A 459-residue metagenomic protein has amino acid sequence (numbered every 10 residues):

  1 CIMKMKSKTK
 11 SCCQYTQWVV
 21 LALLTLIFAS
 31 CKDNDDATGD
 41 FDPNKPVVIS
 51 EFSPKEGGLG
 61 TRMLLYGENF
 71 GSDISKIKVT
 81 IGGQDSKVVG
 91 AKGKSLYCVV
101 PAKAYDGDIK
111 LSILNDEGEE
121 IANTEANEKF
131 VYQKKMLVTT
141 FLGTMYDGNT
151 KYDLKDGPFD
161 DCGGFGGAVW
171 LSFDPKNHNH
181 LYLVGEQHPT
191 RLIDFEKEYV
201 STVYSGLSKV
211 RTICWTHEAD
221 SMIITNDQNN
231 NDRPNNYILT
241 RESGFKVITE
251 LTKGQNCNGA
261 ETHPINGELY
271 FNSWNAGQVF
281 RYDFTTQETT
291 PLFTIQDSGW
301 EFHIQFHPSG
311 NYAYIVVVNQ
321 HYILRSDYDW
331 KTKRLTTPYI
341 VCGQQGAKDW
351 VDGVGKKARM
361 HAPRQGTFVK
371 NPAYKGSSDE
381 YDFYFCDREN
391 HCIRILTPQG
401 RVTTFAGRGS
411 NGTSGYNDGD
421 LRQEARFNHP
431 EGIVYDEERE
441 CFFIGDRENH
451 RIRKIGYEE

Functional and structural regions predicted by a protein language model:
L26-S30: C-terminal motif of bacterial Sec signal peptides marking the signal peptidase cleavage site
K32-T140, D156, H180-Y182, K333: Ser/Thr/Pro-rich low-complexity tracts
L65, K134-G167, K197-R211, D227-N230 (+4 more regions): Gly/Pro-rich loop segments of beta-rich domains
L114, K176, V184-Q187, T225-N229 (+8 more regions): Short loop/turn segments immediately following the C-termini of beta-strands
F173-H178, W215-A219, T262-N266, H307-G310 (+2 more regions): Residue-level detector of Asp-centered blade-edge/turn motifs that repeat once per structural unit in beta-propeller
H180-L183, S221-T225, E268-N272, Y312-V316 (+3 more regions): Conserved beta-propeller blade signature
I238-L239, Y282-T286, R325-R334, Q399-G400 (+1 more regions): Short loop/turn segments immediately following beta-strands, especially the blade-tip and inter-blade linker loops
N428-E459: Blade-level signature of beta-propeller repeat domains, shared across WD40, Kelch, NHL, RCC1 and BNR/Asp-box propellers
